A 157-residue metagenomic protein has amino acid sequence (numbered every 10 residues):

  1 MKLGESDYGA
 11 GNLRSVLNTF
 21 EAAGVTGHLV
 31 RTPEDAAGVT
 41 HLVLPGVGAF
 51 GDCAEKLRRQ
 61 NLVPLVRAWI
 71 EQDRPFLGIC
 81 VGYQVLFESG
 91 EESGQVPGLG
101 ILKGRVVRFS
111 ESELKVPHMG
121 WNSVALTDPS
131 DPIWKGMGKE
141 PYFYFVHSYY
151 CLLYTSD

Functional and structural regions predicted by a protein language model:
M1-G4: Extreme N-terminal starter segment of soluble prokaryotic enzymes
G11: Conserved Rossmann-like nucleotide-cofactor binding loop
V16-T26: Two-component/phosphorelay signaling modules centered on CheY-like receiver
G27-G38: Short acidic low-complexity segments
G38-L44: Short acidic/histidine-rich motifs immediately flanking catalytic phosphotransfer sites in two-component signaling
G48-G120: Cysteine-nucleophile active-site neighborhood
L114-S148: Internal catalytic-core helix/loop-beta-alpha segment that presents or stabilizes conserved functional determinants
Y154-D157: Conserved small/polar residues in nucleotide/adenosyl-binding loops
